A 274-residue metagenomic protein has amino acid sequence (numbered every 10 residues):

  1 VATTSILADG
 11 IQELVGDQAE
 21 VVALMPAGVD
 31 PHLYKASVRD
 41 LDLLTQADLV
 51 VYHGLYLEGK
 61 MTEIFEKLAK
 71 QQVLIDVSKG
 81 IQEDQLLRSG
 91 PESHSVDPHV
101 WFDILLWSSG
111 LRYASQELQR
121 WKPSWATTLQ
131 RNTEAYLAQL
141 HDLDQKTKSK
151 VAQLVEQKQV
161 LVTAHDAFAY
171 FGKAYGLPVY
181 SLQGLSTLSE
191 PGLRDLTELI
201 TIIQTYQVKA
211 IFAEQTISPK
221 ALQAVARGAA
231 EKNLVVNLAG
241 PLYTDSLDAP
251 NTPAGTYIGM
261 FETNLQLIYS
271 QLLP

Functional and structural regions predicted by a protein language model:
V1-P274: Extracytoplasmic metal-acquisition and chelation regions
